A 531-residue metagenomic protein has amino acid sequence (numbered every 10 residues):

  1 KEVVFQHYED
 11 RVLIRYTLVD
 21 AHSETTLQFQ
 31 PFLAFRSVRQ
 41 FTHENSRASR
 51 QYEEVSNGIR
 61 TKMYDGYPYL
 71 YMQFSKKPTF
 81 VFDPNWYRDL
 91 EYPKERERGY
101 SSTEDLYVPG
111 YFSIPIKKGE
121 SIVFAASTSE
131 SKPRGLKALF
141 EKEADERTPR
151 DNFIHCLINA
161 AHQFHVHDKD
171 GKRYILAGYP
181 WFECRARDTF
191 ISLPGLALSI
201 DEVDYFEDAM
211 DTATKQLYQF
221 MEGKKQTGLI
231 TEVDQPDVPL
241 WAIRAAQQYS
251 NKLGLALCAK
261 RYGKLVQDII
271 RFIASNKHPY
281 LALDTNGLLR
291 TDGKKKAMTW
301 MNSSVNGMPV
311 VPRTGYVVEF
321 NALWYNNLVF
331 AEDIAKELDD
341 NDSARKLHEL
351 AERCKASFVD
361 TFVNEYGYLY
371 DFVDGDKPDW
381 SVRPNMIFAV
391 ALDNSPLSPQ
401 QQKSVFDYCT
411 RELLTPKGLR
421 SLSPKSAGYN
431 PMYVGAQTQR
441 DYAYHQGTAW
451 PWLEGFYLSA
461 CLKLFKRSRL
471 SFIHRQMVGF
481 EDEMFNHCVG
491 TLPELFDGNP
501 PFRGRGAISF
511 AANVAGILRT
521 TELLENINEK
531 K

Functional and structural regions predicted by a protein language model:
K1-K531: Acidic, mature catalytic/reactive cores of soluble proteins
